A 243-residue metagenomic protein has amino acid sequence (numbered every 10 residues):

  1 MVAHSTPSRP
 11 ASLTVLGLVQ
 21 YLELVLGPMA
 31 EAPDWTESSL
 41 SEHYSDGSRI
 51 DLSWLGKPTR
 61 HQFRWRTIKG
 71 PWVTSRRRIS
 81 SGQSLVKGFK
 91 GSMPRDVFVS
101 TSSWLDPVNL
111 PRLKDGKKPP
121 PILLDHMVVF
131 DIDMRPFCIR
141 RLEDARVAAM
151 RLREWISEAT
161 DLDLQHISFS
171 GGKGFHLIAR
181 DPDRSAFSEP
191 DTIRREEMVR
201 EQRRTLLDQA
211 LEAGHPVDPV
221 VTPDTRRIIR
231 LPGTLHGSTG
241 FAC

Functional and structural regions predicted by a protein language model:
V2, P7-S8, T14, T67-Q83 (+5 more regions): Helical (often loop-to-helix) elements that flank the catalytic cores of nucleotide-handling enzymes
V2-K69: TRNA-binding/sensing appendages of the translation machinery
S39-C138, L142, P219: SsDNA-processing nucleotidyl-transfer enzymes
L105, R135, G174, R184 (+1 more regions): Short, solvent-exposed loop/turn segments at secondary-structure junctions
P111-P120, S157, D161-F169, P216-P219: Catalytic micro-motifs at enzyme active sites that drive phosphoryl/nucleotidyl and oxygen chemistry
M127-F130, L164-D191, I228-P232: Histidine-centered divalent-metal-coordination microenvironment in nucleic-acid enzymes
A145, S170, V199, V221-D224: Active-site-proximal structural scaffolding
G214-C243: Catalytic "initiation/cleavage/transfer" segments centered on a nucleophilic residue and adjacent nucleic-acid-engaging
